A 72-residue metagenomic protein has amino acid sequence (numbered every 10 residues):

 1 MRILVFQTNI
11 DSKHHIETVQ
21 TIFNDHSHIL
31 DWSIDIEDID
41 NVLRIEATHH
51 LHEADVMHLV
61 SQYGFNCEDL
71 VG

Functional and structural regions predicted by a protein language model:
M1, D38, V60-Q62: Short connector loops at helix/strand junctions that flank enzyme active sites, especially segments positioning acidic
M1-D11: Short glycine-/aliphatic-rich beta-strand segments at the starts of folded cytosolic domains
Q7, Q20, E46-G72: C-terminal structural segments of small proteins and small subunits
N9-S27: Short amphipathic alpha-helix segments
H28-I34: A short linear hydrophobic-aromatic micro-motif
I34-D35, V71: Short loop/turn and capping residues at structural boundaries
I36-D38, H49: A generic beta-sheet turn/junction motif
I39-R44: Surface-exposed aromatic
